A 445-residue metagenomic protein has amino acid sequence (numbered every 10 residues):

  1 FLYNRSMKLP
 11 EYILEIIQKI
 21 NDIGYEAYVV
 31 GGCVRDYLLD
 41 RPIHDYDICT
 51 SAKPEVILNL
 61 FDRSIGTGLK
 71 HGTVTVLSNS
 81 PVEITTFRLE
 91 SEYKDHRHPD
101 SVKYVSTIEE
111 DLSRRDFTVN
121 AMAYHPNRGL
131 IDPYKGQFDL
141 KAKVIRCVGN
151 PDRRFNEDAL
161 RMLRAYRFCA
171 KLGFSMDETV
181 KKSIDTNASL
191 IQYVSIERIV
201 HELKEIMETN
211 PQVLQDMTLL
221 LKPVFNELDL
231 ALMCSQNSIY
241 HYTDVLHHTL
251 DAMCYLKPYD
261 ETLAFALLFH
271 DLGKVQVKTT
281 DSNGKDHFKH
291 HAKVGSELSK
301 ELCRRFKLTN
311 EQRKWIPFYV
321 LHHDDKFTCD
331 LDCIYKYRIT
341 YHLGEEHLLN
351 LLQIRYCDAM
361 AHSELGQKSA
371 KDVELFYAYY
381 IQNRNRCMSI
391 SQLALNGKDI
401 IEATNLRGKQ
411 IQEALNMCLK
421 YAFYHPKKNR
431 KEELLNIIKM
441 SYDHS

Functional and structural regions predicted by a protein language model:
L2-S445: Catalytic cores of the polymerase beta-like nucleotidyltransferase superfamily and closely associated nucleotide
